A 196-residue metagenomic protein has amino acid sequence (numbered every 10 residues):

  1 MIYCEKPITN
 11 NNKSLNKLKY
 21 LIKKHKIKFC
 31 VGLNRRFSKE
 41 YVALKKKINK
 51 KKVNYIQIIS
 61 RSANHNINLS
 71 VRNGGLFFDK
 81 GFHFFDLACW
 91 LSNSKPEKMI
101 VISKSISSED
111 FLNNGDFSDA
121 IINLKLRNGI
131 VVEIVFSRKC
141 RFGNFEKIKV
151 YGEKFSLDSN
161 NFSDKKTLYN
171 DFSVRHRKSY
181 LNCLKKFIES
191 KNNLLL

Functional and structural regions predicted by a protein language model:
M1, E5-P7: Short helix/strand-capping hinge loops at secondary-structure junctions that flank key functional elements
Y3, K28-C30, Q57, E133 (+1 more regions): Structural detector of well-ordered beta-strand residues that form the stable sheet scaffold of enzyme domains
T9-I67: A contiguous active-site-proximal alpha/beta segment in oxidoreductase catalytic domains
S14, K24, K28, R127 (+1 more regions): C-terminal helix-rich "cap/oligomerization" subdomain common to oxidoreductases
S38-K39, F82-D86, K178-K185: A structural signal for well-ordered alpha-helical segments within the folded catalytic domains of diverse enzymes
I67-V131, S137-F142: Rossmann-like dinucleotide-binding domain that binds NAD(P)(H)
L112-D116, R127-K185: NAD(P)-dinucleotide binding in Rossmann-like oxidoreductases
